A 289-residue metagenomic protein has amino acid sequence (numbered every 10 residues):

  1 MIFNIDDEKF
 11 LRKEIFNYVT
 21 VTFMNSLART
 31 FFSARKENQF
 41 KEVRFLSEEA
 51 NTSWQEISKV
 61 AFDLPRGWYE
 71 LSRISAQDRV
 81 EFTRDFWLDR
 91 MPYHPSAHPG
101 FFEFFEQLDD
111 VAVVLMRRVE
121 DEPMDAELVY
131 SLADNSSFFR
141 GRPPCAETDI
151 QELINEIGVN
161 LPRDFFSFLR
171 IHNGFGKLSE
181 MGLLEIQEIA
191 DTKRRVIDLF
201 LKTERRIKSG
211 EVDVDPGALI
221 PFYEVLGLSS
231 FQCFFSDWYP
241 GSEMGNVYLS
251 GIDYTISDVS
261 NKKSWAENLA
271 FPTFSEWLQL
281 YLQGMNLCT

Functional and structural regions predicted by a protein language model:
I2-A133: Membrane topogenic helices and adjacent juxtamembrane segments
K13, N17, V21, F45-T83 (+2 more regions): Long, low-complexity, intrinsically disordered segments enriched in glycines and aromatic residues
A133-N155: Betabetaalpha-Me/HNH-type nuclease active-site subdomain
D164-F166: Surface-exposed patches in mature extracellular/periplasmic domains of secreted proteins
F168-R170: Short amphipathic alpha-helical segments embedded in low-complexity Lys/Glu-rich regions
